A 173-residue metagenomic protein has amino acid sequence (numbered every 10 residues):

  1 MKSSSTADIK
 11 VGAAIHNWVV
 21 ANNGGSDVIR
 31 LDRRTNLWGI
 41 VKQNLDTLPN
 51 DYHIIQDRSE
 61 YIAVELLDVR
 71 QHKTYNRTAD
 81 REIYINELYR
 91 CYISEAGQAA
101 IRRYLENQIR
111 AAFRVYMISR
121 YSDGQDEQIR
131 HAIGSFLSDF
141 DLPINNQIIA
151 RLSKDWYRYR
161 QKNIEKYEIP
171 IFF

Functional and structural regions predicted by a protein language model:
M1-N86, R90: Long, low-complexity interaction regions most often at the N-terminus
G12-H16, W38, Q98, R110 (+1 more regions): Short amphipathic alpha-helical segments that mediate assembly, nucleic-acid/protein binding, or membrane association
E87-R103: Intrinsically disordered, low-complexity serine/threonine- and proline-rich regulatory segments
R102-G124: Positively charged, polyanion-binding regions of nucleic-acid-associated proteins
R120-F140: Short, charged amphipathic recognition helices of the HTH superfamily and cognate SANT/SANTA-like modules
I144-N163: Major-groove recognition helix of helix-turn-helix-like DNA-binding domains
N163-F173: Short Lys/Arg-enriched helix C-cap and helix-to-coil transition segments that create basic nucleic-acid-contact patches
